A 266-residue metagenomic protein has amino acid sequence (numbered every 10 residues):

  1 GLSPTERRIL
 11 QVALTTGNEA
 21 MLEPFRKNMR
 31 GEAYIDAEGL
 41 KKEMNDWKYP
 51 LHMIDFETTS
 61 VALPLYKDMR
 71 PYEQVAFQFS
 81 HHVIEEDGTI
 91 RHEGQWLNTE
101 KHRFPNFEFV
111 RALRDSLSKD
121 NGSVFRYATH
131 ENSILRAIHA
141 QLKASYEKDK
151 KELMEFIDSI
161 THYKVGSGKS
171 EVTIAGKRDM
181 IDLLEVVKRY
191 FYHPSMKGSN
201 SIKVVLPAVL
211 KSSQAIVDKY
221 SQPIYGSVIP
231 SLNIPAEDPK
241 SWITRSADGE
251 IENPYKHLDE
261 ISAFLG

Functional and structural regions predicted by a protein language model:
G1-G266: DEDD superfamily 3′-5′ metal-dependent exonuclease/proofreading module
